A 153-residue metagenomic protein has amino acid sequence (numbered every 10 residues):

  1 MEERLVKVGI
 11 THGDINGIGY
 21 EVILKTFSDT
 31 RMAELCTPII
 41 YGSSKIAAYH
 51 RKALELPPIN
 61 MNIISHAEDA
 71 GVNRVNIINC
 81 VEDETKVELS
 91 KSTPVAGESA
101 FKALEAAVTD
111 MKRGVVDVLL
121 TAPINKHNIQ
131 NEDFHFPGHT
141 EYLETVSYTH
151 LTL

Functional and structural regions predicted by a protein language model:
M1-L143: Contiguous, glycine/small-aliphatic-enriched amphipathic segments in soluble metabolic enzymes
E144-Y148: FAD-binding core/adjacent interface of flavoenzyme oxidoreductases
T149-L153: Conserved small/polar residues in nucleotide/adenosyl-binding loops
